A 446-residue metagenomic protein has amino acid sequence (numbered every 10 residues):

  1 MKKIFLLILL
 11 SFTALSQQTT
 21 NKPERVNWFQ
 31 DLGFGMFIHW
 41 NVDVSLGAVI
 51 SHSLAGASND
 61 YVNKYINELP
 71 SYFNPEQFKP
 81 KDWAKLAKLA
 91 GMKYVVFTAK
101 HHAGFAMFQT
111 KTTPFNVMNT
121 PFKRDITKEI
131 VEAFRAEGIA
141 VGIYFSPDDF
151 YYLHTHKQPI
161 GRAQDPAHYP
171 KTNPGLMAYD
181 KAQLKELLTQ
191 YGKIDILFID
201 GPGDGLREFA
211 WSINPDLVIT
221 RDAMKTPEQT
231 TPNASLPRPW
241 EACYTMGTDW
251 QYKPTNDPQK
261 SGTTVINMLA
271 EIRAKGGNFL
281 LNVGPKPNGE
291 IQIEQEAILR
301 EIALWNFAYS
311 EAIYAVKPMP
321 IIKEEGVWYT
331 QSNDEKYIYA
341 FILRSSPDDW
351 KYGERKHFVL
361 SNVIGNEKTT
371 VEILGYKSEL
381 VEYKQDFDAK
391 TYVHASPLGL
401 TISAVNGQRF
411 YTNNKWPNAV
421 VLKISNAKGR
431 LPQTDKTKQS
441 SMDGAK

Functional and structural regions predicted by a protein language model:
M1-I4, A87: Positively charged n-region of N-terminal signal peptides that target proteins for export
K3-T13: Sec-dependent N-terminal signal peptides
Q18-K446: Mature catalytic domains of secreted/periplasmic carbohydrate-active enzymes
